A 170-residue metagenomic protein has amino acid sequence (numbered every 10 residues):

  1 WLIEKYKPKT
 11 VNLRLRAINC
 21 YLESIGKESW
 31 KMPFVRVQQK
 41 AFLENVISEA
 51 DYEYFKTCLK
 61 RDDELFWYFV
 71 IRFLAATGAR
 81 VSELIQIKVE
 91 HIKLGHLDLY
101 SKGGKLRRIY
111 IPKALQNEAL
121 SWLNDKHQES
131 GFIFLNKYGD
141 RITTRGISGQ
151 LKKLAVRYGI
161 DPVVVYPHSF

Functional and structural regions predicted by a protein language model:
W1-F170: Conserved catalytic core of the tyrosine transesterase superfamily
